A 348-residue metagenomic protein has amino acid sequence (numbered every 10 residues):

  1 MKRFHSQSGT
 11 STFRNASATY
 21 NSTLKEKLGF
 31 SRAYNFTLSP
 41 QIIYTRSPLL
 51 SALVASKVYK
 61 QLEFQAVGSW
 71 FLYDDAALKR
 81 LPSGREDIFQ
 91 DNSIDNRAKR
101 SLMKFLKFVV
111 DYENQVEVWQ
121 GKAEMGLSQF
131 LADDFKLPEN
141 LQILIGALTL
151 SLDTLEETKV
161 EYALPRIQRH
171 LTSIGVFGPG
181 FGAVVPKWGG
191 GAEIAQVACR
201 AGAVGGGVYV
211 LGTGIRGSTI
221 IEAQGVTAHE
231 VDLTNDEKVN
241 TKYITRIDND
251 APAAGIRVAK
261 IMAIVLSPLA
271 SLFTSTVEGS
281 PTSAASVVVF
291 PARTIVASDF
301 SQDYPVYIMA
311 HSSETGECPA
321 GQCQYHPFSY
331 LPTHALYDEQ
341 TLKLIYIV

Functional and structural regions predicted by a protein language model:
M1-N15: Glycine-rich FAD pyrophosphate-binding loop
T12-S17, K27, Q324: Charge-biased low-complexity scaffold regions
F30-S31, T37-Q41, R46-S173, V184-P186: Rossmann-like flavin
L50, V54, S128, A132 (+3 more regions): Amphipathic alpha-helical interaction motifs in eukaryotic regulatory proteins
S101, H334-V348: Rossmann-like nucleotide/phosphate-binding core characteristic of flavoprotein oxidoreductases
G182-P186, Q196-G207, T213-T333, E339-Q340: Mid-domain catalytic core of redox enzymes that form a hydrophobic substrate pocket/lid adjacent to a catalytic redox
